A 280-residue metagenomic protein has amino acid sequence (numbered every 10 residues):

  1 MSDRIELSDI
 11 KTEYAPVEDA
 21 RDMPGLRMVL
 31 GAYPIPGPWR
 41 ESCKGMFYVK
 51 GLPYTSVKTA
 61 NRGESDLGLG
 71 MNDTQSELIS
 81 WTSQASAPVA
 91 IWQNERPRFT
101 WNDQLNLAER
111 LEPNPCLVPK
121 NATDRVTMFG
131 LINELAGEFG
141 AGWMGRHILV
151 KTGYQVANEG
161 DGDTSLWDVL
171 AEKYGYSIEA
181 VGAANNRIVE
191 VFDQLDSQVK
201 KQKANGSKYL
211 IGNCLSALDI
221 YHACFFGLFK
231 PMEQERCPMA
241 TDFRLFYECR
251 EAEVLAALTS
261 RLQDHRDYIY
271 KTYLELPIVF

Functional and structural regions predicted by a protein language model:
S2-T164, Y273-P277: GST-like domain detector, emphasizing the conserved glutathione-binding G-site in the N-terminal thioredoxin-like
G37, R98, A122-R125, I178 (+5 more regions): Generic detection of long, well-ordered alpha-helical segments
S42, M46, R187-Q198, H265-I269: Amphipathic alpha-helical segments that form well-ordered structural scaffolds and often line/cohere around active
D73-E77, D103, T127, S165 (+3 more regions): Exposed alpha-helical structural elements
N102-L105, F129, V189, D193 (+1 more regions): Generic alpha-helical structural signal
G130, G137-L245: GST-like fold's C-terminal all-alpha helical module
F225-L276: Short His-centered aromatic/hydrophobic patch
